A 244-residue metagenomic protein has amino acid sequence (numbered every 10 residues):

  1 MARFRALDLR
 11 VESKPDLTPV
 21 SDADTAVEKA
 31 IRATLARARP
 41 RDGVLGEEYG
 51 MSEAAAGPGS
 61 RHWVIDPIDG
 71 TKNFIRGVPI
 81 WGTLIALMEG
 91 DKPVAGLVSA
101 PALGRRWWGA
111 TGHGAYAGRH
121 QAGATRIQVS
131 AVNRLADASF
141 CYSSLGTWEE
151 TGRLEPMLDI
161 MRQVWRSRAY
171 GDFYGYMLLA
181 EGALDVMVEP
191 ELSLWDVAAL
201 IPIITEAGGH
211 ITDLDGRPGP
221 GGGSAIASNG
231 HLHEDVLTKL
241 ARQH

Functional and structural regions predicted by a protein language model:
M1-I68, H231-H244: N-terminal subdomain of lithium-sensitive/metallo-dependent phosphomonoesterases centered on the IMPase/IPPase/PAP
A33, R37, L45, S52-Q121 (+2 more regions): Active-site-adjacent structural elements in enzyme catalytic cores
E47-E48, S144, P190-L192, L214-G216: Short secondary-structure boundary segments
A56-R61, L135, G182-A183, P220-G222: A short, glycine/Asx- and small/polar-enriched loop/turn that sits immediately N-terminal to a beta-strand
A86-Y176, G223-H244: Acidic beta-strand-loop-alpha-helix segment within the catalytic core of divalent metal-dependent phosphate-processing
R166-R168, H210-D215: A short linear hydrophobic-aromatic micro-motif
M177-A180, I201-E206: Hydrophobic residues within well-ordered alpha-helices
E181-V186, G209-H210: Alpha-to-beta junction loops
